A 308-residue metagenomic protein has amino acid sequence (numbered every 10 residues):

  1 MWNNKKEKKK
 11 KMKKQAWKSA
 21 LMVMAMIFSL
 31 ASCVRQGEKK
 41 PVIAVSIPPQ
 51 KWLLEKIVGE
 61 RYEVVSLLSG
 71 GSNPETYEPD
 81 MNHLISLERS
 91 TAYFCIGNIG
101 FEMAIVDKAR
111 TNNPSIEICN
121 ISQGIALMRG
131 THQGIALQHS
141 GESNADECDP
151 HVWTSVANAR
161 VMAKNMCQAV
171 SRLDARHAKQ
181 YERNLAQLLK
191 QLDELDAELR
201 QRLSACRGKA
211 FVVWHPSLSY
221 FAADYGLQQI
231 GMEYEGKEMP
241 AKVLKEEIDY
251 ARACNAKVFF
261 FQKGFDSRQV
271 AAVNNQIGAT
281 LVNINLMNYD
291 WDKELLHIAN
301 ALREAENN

Functional and structural regions predicted by a protein language model:
M1-K11: Short, Lys/Arg-enriched N-terminal segments with co-localized hydrophobic residues within the first ~10-30 amino acids
W2, C33-N308: Extracytoplasmic metal-acquisition and chelation regions
K11-L21: Bacterial N-terminal signal peptides that target proteins for export
A20-S29: Bacterial N-terminal signal peptides
